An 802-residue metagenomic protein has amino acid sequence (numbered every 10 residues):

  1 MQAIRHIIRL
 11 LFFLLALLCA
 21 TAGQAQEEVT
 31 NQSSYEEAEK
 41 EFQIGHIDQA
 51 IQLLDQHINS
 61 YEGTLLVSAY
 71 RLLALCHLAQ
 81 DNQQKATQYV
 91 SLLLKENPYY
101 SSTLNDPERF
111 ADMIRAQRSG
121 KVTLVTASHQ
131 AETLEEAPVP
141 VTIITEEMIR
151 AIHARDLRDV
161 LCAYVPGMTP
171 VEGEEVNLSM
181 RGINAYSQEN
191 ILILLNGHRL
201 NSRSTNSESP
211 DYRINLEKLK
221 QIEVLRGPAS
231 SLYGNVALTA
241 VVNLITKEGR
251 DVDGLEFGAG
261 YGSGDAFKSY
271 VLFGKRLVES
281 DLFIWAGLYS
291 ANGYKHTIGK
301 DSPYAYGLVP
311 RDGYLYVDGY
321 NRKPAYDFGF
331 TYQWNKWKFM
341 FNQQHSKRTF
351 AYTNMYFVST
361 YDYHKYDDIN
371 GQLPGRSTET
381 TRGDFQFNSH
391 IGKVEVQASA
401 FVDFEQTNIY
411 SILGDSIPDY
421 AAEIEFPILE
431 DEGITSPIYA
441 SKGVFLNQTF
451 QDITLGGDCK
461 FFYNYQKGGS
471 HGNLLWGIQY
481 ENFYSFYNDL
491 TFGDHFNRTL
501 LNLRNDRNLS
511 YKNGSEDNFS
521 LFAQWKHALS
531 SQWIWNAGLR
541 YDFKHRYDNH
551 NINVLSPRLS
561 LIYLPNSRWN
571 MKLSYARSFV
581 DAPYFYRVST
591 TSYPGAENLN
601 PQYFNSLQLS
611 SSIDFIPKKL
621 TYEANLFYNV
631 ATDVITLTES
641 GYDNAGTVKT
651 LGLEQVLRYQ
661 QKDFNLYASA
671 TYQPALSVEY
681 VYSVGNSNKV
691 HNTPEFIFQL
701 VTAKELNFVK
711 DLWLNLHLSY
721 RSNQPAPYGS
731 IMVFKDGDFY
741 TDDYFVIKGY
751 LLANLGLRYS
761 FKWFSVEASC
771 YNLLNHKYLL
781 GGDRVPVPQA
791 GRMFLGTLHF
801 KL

Functional and structural regions predicted by a protein language model:
Q80, W285, Y326-F328, Q333 (+6 more regions): Conserved C-terminal beta-signal and adjacent last beta-strands/turns of outer-membrane beta-barrel proteins
R158-H198: Extracytoplasmic beta-strand/coil segments of soluble accessory domains associated with Gram-negative outer-membrane
H198-R226: Short acidic/polar hinge/loop motifs at secondary-structure boundaries that mediate gating or recognition
V241, T246-R276, I284-A286: Short strand-turn segments of transmembrane beta-barrel domains in outer membranes, especially the first one or two
D251, G260, R276-D368: Periplasmic-side early beta-strands and strand-to-turn transitions of outer-membrane beta-barrels
Q333-K347, R376-N549, E623-L626, Y667: Face-selective signature of the C-terminal outer-membrane beta-barrel domain
Q397-F401, L564, K572, A576 (+3 more regions): Membrane-embedded beta-barrel scaffold of Gram-negative outer-membrane proteins
A528-I534, K619, N625-V630, D643-S730 (+1 more regions): Gram-negative outer-membrane beta-barrel transporters
